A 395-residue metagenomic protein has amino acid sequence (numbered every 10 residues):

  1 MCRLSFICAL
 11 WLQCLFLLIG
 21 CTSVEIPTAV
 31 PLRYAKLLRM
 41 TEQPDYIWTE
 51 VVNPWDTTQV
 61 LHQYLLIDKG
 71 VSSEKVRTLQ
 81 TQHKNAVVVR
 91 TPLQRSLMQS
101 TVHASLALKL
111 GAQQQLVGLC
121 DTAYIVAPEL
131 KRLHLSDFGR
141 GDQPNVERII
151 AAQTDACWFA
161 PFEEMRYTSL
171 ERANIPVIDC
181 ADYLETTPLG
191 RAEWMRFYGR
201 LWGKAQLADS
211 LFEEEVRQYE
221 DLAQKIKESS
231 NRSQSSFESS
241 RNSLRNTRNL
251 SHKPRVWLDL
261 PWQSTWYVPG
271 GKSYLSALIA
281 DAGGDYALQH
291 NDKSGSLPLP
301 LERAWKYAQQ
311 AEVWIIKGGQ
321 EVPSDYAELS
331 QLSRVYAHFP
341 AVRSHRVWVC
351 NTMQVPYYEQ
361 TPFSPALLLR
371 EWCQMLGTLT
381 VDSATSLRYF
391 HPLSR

Functional and structural regions predicted by a protein language model:
M1-A9, E228-S251: Intrinsic disorder/low-complexity segments
S5-G20: Bacterial N-terminal signal peptides
C21-T101, L207-S230, S243-W257, R343 (+2 more regions): Bacterial Sec-exported substrate-binding components of ABC uptake systems
D56-Q59, Q63-A151, D155-F159: A short, structured surface patch at a secondary-structure boundary
F138-R140, V146-F162, I175, L301-W314: Proline-aspartate-enriched helix->loop->beta-strand connector
N145, Q153-N231, R248-T265, Q289 (+2 more regions): Extracytoplasmic substrate-binding proteins
R217, L222-S229, S251-Y326: Flexible, glycine-rich surface segments
H290, S294-L379: C-terminal soluble interaction/assembly domains
